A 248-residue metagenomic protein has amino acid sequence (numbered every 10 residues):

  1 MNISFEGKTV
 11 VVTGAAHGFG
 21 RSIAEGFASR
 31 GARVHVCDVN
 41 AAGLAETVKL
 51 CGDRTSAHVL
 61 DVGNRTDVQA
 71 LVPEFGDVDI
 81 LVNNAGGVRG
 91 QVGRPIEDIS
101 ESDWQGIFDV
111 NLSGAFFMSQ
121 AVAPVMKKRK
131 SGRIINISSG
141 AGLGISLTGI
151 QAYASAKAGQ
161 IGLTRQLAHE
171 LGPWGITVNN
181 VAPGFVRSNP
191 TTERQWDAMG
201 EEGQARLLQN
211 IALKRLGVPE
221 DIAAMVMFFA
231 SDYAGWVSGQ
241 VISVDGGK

Functional and structural regions predicted by a protein language model:
V92-I96, S100-F108, L207: Substrate-binding pocket helix/loop in short-chain dehydrogenase/reductase
F116-S119, S131, R215-V244: C-terminal substrate-recognition "lid" of short-chain dehydrogenase/reductases
S119, A156, T164: Active-site helix of classical SDR
P124, L143, H169-E170, G235: Alpha-helical segment proximal to the catalytic Tyr-Lys
S139: Residue(s) in the substrate-gating loop at a strand-loop-helix junction that position the organic substrate next
G172, T177, V237-G239: Short, small/polar-rich loop/turn modules that mediate ligand/substrate recognition or access, typified
P173, N180, F185-I211: A glycine/serine/threonine-rich, flexible loop-to-helix segment that serves as the NAD(P) cofactor-binding "lid"
